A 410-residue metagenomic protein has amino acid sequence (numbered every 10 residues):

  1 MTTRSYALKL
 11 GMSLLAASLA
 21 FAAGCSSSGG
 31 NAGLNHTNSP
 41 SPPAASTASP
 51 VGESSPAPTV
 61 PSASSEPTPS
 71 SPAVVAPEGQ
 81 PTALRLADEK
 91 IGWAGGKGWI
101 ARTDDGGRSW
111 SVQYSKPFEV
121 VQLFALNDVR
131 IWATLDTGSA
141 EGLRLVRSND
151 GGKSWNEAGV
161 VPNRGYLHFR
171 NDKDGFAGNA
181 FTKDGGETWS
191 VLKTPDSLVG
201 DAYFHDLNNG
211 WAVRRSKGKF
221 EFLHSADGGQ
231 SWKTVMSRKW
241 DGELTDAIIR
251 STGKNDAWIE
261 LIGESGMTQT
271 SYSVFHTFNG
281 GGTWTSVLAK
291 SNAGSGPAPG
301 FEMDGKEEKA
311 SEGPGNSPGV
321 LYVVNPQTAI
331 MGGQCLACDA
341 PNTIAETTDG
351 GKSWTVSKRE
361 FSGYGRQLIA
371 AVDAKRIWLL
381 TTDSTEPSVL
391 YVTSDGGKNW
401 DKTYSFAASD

Functional and structural regions predicted by a protein language model:
T2-D410: Extracellular glycan-interacting surfaces
